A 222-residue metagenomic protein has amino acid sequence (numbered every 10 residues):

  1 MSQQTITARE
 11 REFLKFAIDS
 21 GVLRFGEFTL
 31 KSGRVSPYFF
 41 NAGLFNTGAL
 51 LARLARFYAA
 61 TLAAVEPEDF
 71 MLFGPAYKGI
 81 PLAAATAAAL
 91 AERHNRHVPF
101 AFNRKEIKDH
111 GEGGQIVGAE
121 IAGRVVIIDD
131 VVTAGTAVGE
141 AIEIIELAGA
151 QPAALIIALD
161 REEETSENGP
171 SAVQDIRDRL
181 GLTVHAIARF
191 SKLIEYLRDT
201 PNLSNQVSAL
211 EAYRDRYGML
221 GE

Functional and structural regions predicted by a protein language model:
M1-I128, T133-E222: PRPP-associated nucleotide enzymes
